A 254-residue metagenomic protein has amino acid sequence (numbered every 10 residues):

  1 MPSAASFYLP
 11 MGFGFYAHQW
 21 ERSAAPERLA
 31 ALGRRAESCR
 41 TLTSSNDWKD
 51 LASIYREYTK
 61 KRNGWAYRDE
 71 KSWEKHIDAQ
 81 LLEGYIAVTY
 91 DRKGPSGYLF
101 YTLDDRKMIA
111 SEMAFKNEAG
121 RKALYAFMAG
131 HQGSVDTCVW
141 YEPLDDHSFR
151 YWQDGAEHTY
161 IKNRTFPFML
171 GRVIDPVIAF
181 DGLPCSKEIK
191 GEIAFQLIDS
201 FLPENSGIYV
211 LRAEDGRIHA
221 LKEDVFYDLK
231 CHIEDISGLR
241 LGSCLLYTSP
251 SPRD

Functional and structural regions predicted by a protein language model:
M1, G133-P143: Conserved GNAT acetyl-CoA-binding A-motif
M1-Q19, D145-Y160: Conserved active-site alpha-helix within GNAT-family acetyltransferase domains
P2-S3, N46, R68, P143: Short beta->alpha linker loops
F15-S111, E118-K122, A126-F127, H131 (+4 more regions): Amide-forming acyltransferase catalytic core, primarily the GNAT-like/NAT-type and related acyltransferase folds
E112-F115, W140-L144, L197-D199: Structural motif
L144-G182: Active-site loop ensemble at the mouth of alpha/beta enzyme cores that anchors a bound cofactor
E192-L246: Low-complexity, glycine/alanine/valine/leucine- and proline-rich hydrophobic stretches
Y247-P252: Conserved small/polar residues in nucleotide/adenosyl-binding loops
